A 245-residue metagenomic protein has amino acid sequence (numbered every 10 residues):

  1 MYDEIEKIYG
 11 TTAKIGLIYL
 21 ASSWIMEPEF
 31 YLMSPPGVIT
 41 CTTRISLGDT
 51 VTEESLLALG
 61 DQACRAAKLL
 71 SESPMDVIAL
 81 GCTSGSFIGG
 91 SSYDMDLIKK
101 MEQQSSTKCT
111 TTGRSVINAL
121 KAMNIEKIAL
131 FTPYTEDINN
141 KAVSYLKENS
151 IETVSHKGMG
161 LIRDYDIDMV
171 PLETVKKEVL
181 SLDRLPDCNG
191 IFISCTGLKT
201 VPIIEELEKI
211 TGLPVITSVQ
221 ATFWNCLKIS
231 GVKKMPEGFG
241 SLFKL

Functional and structural regions predicted by a protein language model:
M1-R65, D137-N139, V143-P171: N-terminal glycine-rich anion-binding loop in soluble enzyme alpha/beta folds
G60-S73, K176-C188: Short, well-structured alpha-helical segments in soluble
A67-T110: Glycine/small-residue-rich loop that forms an oxyanion/phosphate-binding "nest" at active or ligand-binding sites
D76-G81, A129-L130, C188-C195: Periplasmic-binding protein-like
L97-L120, L207-T222, C226: Short, acidic/small-residue loops that bind anionic groups at enzyme active sites
M101-I162, F243-K244: Conserved beta-alpha
L161-D164, V215-M235: Short, flexible loop segments at boundaries between secondary-structure elements
L180-I210, T222-F223: Hydrophobic alpha-helical
